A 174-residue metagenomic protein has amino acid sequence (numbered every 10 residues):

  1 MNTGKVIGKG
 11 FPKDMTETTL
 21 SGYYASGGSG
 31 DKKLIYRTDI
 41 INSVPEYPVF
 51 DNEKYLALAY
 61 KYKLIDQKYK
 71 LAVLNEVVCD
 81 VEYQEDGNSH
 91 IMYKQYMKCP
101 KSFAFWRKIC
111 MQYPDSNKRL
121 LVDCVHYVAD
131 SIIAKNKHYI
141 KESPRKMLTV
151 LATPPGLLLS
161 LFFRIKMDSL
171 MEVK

Functional and structural regions predicted by a protein language model:
T3-H90: Conserved nucleotide-sugar donor-binding catalytic segment
R37, L58-K61, C99, F103 (+1 more regions): Alpha-helical structural motif
K63-L64, D86-N88, K94, A129-I132 (+2 more regions): Charge-rich, low-complexity amphipathic helices in intrinsically disordered tails/linkers adjacent to domains
C79-Q84, I91-N117: Catalytic core of nucleotide-sugar-dependent glycosyltransferases
K108-M111, A129, I133: Alpha-helical repeat scaffolds in large eukaryotic proteins
K118-R119, V150: Short, solvent-exposed coil/turn segments at beta-strand boundaries
L120-D130: Structural register within alpha-helical repeat arrays
S131-K174: Membrane-interface aromatic/basic loop that binds lipid-linked glycans or pyrophosphate carriers, typified by
